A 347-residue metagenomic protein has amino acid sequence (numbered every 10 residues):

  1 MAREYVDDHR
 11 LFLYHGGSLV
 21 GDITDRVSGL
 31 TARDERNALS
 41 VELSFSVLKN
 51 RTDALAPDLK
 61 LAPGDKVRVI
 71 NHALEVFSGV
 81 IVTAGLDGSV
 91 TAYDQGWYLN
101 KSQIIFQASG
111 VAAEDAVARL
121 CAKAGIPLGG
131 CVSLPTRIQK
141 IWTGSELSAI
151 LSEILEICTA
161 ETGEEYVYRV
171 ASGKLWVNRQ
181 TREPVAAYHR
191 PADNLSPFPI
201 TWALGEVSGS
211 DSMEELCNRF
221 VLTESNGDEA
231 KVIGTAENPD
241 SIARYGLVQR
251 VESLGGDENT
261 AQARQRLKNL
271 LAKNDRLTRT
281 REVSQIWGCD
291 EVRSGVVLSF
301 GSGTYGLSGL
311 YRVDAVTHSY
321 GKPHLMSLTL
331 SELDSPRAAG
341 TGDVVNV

Functional and structural regions predicted by a protein language model:
M1-S102, R190-P191, P197-G205: Assembly/oligomerization scaffold segments
A2-H15, E165-K322, D334-V347: Acidic, small/polar-enriched beta strand-loop surface segments
D25, K66-Y93, V167, S299-T329: Short beta-strand and beta-hairpin "edge-sheet" elements
R36-D53, D87-G96, L222, L277-I286 (+2 more regions): Oligomerization/assembly interface segments of phage tail-like spikes and tubes
S44-F45, I81, A92, I105-G129 (+3 more regions): Amphipathic, non-transmembrane alpha-helical segments in extracytoplasmic/periplasmic proteins
N50-A56, G110-V111, W287-D290: Short, surface-exposed ligand-recognition loops at beta-strand->loop->(often short) alpha-helix junctions that present
L55, I104-A108, Y245: Short coil/turn segments at secondary-structure boundaries
G85-L99, V132-D211: Short beta-strand-centered interaction patches in the first periplasmic/extracellular domains of large envelope
